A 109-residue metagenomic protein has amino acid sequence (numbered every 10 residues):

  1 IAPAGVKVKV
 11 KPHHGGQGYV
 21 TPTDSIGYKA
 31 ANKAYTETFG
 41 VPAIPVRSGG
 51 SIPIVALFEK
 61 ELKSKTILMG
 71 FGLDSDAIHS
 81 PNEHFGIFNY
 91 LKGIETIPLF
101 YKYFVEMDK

Functional and structural regions predicted by a protein language model:
I1-E95, K102-K109: Metal-dependent amide/peptide-bond hydrolase catalytic core, centered on the "pita-bread" metallohydrolase fold
